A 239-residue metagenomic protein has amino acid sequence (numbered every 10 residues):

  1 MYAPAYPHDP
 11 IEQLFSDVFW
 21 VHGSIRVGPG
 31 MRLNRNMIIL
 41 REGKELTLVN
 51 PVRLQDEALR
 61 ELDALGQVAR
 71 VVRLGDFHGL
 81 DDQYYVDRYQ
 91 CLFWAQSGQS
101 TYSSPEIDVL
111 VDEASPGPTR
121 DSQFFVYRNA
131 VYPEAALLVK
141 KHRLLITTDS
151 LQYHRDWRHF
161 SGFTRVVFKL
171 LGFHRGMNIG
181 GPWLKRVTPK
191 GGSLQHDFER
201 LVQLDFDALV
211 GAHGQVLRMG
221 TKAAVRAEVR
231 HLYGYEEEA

Functional and structural regions predicted by a protein language model:
M1-R53, D108-L170, H196-L204: Catalytic core of the metallo-beta-lactamase
F15-S16, G28, V52-L54, R70 (+3 more regions): Cap/insert and terminal regions of metallo-dependent hydrolase folds
L33-R35, G43, D56-A64, K185-G192: Helix-coil boundary/capping segments in enzymes
G43, T47-V52, D56-L59, A64-L74 (+1 more regions): Acidic, aromatic-enriched beta-alpha/helix-loop junctions
L59-R120, A227-H231: Active-site HxH/HxHxD metal-binding segment of metal-dependent hydrolases
F77, Q99, L151-Q152, Q215: Catalytic metal-binding/acid-base residues of hydrolase active sites
L80-D81, T101-S104, Y132, Y153-W157 (+1 more regions): Short, well-ordered, mixed-charge alpha-helical segments that flank or form enzyme active sites
F93-A95, L145-S150, A208-A212: A structural signal for short, well-ordered beta-strand segments and their strand-loop junctions that often border
